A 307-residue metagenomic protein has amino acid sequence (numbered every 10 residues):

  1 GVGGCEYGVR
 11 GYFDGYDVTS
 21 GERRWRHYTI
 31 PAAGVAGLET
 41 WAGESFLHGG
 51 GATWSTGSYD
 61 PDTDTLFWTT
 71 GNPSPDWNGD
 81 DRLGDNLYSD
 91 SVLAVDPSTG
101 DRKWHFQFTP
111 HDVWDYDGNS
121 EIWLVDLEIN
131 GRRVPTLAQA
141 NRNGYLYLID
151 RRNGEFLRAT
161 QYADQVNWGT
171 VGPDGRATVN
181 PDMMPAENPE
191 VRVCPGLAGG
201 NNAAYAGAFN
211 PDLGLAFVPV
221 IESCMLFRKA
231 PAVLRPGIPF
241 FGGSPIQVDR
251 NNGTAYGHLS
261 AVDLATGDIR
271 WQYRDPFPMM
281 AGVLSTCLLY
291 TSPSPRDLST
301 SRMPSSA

Functional and structural regions predicted by a protein language model:
G1-G11, W68-N86, E222-N252: Short, conserved, GDST-rich strand-edge loop motifs in beta-rich repeat architectures
G11-S20, Y88-P97, G257-V262: Beta-propeller blade signature
E22-I30, G34-F46, D101-P110, F156-A198 (+4 more regions): Aromatic (tryptophan-biased) beta-strands that constitute blades/sheets of beta-rich domains
G43-S58, G118-L124, C194-A206: Signature of short aromatic-glycine-proline-rich micro-motifs recurring in repeat-based ectodomains
D64, V134-P135, G214, L288-L289: Short coil/turn segments that connect the beta-strands within blades of beta-propeller domains
E121-E128, T286: Beta-propeller blade termini
I129-N153, L157-A159: Phosphate/diphosphate-binding loops
Y290-D297: Conserved small/polar residues in nucleotide/adenosyl-binding loops
